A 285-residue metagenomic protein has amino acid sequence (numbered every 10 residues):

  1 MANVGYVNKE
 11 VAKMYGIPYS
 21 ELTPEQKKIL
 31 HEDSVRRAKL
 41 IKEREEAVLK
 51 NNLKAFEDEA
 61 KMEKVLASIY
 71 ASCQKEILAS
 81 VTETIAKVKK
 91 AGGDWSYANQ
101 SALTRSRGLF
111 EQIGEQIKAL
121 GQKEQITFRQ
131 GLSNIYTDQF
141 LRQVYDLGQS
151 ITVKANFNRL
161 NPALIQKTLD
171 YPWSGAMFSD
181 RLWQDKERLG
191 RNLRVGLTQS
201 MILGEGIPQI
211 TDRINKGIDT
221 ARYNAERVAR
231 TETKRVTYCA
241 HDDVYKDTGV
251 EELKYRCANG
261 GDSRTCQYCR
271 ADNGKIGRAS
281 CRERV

Functional and structural regions predicted by a protein language model:
M1-N215: N-terminal leader/targeting and assembly helices and adjacent pre-domain segments
Y6, I17, A176, V250 (+2 more regions): Intrinsically disordered, low-complexity regions
A71, R264-Q267, A279: Secreted/extracellular small peptides and ectodomain modules produced from precursors
D180-D272: Long, positively charged binding patches that form subdomain-scale interaction surfaces for polyanionic ligands
I276-V285: Residue-level detector of conserved catalytic or cofactor/ligand-binding positions in enzyme active sites
